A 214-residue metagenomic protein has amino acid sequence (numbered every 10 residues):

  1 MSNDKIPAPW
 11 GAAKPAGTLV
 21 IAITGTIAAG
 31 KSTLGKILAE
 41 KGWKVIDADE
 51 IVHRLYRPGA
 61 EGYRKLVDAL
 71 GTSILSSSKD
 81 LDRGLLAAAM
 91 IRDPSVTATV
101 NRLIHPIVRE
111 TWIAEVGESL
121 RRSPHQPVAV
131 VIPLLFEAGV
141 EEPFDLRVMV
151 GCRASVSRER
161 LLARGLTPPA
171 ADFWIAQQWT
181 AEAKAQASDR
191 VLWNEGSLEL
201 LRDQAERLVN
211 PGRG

Functional and structural regions predicted by a protein language model:
M1-V20: Extreme N-terminal, non-catalytic leader segments that precede Walker-type/kinase nucleotide-binding cores
I23: Hydrophobic anchor at the beta1->P-loop junction of P-loop NTPases
T26: P-loop (Walker A) phosphate-binding loop of NTP-binding proteins
A29: ATP-binding Walker
S32: Walker A/P-loop
H53-Q126: ATP-dependent small-molecule kinase phosphotransfer cores that center on conserved nucleotide phosphate-binding segments
R109-A163: ATP-dependent NMP and nucleoside kinases share a basic, alpha-helical "lid"
I113, E142-P143, E159-G214: Small-molecule kinase domains that catalyze NTP-dependent phosphoryl transfer to phosphate-bearing small molecules
